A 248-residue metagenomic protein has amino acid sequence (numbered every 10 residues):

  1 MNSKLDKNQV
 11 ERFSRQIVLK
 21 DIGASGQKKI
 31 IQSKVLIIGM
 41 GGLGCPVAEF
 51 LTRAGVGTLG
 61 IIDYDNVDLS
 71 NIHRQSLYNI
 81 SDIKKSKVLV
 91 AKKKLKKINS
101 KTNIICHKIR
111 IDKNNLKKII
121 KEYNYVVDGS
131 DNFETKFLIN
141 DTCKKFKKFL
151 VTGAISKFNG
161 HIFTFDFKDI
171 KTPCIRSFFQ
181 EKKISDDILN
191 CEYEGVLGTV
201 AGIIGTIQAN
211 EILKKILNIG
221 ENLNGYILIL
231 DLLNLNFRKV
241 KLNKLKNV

Functional and structural regions predicted by a protein language model:
M1-V248: Adenine nucleotide-associated cytosolic modules
